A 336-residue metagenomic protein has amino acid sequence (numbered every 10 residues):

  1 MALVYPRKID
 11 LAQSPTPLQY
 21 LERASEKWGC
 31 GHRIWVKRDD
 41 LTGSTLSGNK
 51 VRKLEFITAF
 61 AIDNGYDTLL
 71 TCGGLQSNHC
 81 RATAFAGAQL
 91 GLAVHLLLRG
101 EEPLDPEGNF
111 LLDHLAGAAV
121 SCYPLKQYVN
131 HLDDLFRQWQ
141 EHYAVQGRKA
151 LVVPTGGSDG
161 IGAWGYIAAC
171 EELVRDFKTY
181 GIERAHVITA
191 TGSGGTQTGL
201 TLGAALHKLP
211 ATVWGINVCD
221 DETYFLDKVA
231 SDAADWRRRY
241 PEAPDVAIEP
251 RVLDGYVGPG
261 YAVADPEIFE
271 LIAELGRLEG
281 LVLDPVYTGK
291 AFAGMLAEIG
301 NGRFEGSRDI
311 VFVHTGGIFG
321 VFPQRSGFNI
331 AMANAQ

Functional and structural regions predicted by a protein language model:
M1-Q336: PLP-dependent amino-acid enzyme catalytic core
